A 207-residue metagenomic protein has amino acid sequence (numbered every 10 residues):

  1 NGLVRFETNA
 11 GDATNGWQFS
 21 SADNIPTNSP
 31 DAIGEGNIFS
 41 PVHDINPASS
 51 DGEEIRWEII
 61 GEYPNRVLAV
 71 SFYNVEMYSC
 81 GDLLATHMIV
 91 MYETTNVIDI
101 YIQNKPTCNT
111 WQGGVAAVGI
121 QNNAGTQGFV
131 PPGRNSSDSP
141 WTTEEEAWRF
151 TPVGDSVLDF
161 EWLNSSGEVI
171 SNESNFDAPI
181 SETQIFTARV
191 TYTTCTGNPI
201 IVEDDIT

Functional and structural regions predicted by a protein language model:
N1-W162, G167, N175-S181, I185-T187 (+1 more regions): Extracytoplasmic Ser/Thr/Pro-rich, glycosylation-prone low-complexity segments
V202-T207: C-terminal edge beta-strand
